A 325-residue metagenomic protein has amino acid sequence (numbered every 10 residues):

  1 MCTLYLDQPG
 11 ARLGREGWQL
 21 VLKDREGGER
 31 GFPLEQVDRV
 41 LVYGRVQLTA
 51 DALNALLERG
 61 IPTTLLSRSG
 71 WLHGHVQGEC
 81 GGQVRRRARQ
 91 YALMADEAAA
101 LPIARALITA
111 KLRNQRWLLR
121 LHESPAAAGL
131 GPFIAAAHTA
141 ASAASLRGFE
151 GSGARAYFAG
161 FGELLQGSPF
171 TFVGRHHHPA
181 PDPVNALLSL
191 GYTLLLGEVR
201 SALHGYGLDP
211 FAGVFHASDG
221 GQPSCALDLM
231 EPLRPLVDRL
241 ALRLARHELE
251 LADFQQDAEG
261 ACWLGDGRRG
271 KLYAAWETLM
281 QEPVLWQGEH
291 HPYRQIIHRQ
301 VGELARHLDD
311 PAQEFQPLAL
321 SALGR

Functional and structural regions predicted by a protein language model:
M1-Q19, K23-R25, G31, G82-R325: Active-site helix-to-loop segments that bind/position phosphate- or nucleotide-bearing substrates and donors across
E26-E29, D51-L53: Short secondary-structure capping/turn segments at boundaries of alpha-helices and beta-strands
Q36-R39, Y43-W117: A surface-exposed, charged beta-strand/loop segment in the N-terminal or early-internal portion of soluble proteins
